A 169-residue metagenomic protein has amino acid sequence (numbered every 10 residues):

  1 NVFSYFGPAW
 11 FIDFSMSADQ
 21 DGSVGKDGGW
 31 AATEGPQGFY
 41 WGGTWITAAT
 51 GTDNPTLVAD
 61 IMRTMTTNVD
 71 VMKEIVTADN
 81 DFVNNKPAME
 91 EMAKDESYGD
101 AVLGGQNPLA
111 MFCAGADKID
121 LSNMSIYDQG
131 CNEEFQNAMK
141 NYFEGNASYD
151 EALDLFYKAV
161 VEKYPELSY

Functional and structural regions predicted by a protein language model:
N1-R63: Extracytoplasmic/periplasmic substrate-binding proteins
V2, T50-D53, R63-V71, M139-A147 (+1 more regions): Sec-exported extracytoplasmic/periplasmic mature domains
D13, T44-Y127, E166-Y169: Mature extracytoplasmic/periplasmic domains
D19-S23, N146-Y149, E166-Y169: Surface-exposed helix-capping loop/turn segments at secondary-structure junctions
Y40, V102-A159: C-terminal capping/gating helix-and-loop segments adjacent to ligand/active sites or protein-protein/ligand interfaces
